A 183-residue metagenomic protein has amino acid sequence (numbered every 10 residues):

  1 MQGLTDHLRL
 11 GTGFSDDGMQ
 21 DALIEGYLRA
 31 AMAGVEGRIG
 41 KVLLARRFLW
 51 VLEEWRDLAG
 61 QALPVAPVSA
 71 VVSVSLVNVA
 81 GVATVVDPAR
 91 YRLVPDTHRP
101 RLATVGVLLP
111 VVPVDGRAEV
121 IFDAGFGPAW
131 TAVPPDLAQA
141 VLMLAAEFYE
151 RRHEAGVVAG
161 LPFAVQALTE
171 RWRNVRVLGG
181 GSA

Functional and structural regions predicted by a protein language model:
M1-A183: Divalent metal-cofactor coordination and adjacent catalytic microenvironments
